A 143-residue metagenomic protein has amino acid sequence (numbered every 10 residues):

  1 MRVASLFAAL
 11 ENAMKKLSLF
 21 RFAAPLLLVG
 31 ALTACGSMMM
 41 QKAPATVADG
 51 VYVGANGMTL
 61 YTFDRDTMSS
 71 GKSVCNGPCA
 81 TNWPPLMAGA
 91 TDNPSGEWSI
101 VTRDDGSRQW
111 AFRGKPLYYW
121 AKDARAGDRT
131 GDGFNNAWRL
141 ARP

Functional and structural regions predicted by a protein language model:
M1-A13: Short, Lys/Arg-enriched N-terminal segments with co-localized hydrophobic residues within the first ~10-30 amino acids
A13-A24: Bacterial N-terminal signal peptides that target proteins for export
A43-M58, T102-K115: Short, low-complexity cationic-aromatic patches
D64-S69, K122-A126: Acidic glycine-/aspartate-rich tracts in secreted/extracellular proteins
K72-S99, N136-A141: A low-complexity, Ser/Thr/Gly/Pro-enriched, surface-exposed linker/loop concept that marks segments flanking
Y119-G133: Short, exposed beta-strand-loop hairpins at the edges of beta-sheets in extracellular/periplasmic proteins
